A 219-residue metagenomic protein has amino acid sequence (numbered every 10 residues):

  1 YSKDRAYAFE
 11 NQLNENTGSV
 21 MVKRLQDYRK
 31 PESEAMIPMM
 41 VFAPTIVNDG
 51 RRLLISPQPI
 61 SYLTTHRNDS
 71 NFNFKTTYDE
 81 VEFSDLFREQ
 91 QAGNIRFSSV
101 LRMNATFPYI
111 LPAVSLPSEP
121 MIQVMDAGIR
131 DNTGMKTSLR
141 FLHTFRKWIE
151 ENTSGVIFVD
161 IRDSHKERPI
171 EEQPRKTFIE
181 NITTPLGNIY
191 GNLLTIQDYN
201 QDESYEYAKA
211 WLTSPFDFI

Functional and structural regions predicted by a protein language model:
Y1-I219: Catalytic domains of lipid- and phosphate-ester/thioester hydrolases
